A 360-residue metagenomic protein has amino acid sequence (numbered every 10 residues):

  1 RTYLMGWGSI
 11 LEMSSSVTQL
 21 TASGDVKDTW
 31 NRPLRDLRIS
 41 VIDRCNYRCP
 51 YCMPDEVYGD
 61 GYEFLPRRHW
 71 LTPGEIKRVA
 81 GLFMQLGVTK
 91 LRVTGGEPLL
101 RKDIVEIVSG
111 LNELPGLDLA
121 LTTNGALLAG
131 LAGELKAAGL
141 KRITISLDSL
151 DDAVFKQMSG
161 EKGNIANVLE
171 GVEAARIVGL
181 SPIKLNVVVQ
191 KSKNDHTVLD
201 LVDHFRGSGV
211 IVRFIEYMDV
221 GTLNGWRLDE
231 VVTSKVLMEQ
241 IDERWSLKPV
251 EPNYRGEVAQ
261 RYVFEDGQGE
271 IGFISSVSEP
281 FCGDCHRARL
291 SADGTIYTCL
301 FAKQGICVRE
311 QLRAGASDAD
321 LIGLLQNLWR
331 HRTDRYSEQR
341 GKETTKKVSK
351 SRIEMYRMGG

Functional and structural regions predicted by a protein language model:
Y3-K27, E279-G360: Radical SAM enzyme core and accessory elements
S14-L34, G256-E270: Short, charged low-complexity linear segments at domain edges
T29-L71: Canonical Radical SAM [4Fe-4S] cluster-binding loop centered on the CxxxCxxC motif and its immediate flanking residues
Y47, D152-A153, P280, I306: Glycine-centered loop/turn positions within well-structured domains that cap or flank conserved ligand/cofactor-binding
R48, C52, A153, M158 (+2 more regions): Residues that scaffold the ATP/ADP-binding catalytic core of kinase and kinase-like folds
G59-E63, D151-S159, G221-G225, C307-V308: A short acidic, helix-capping loop that chelates divalent metal ions and anchors anionic groups
W70-V93, E97-I215: Radical SAM/AdoMet-radical enzyme domain recognition
A153, K162-L169, E173-G272, S276 (+1 more regions): Radical SAM enzyme [4Fe-4S]-AdoMet core and its adjacent flexible, acidic and glycine-rich loops/tails across
